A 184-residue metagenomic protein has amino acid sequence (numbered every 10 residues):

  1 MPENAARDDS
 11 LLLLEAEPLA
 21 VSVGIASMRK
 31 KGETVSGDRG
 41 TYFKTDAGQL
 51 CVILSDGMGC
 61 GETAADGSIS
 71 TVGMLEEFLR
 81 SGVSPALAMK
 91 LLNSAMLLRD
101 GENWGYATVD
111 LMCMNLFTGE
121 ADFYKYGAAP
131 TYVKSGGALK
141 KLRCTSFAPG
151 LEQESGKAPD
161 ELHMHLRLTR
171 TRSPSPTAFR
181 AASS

Functional and structural regions predicted by a protein language model:
M1-L54, G59-T63, S68-S70, L75-S184: Conserved subregion of the PPM/PP2C metallophosphatase catalytic domain
